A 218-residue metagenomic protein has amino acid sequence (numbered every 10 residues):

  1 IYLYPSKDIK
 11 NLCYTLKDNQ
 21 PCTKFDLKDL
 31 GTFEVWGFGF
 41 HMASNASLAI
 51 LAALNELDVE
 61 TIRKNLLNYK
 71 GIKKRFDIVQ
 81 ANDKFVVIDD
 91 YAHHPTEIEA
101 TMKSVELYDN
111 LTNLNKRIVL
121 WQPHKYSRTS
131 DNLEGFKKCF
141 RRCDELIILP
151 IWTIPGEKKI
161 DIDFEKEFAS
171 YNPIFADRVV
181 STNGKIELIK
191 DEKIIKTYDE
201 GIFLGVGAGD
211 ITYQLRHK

Functional and structural regions predicted by a protein language model:
Y2-K7: Short beta-strand elements of ligand-binding domains
D8-I9, L114: A broad structural signal for short, well-ordered beta-strand segments within beta-sheet-rich domains
K10-T32: Acidic-glycine-rich active-site phosphate/pyrophosphate-binding loop
Q20, L30, G39-H41, A46-K218: ATP-dependent carboxylate-amine ligase
V35: Histidine-centered acyl-transfer/condensation active-site motif and its immediate structural neighborhood
